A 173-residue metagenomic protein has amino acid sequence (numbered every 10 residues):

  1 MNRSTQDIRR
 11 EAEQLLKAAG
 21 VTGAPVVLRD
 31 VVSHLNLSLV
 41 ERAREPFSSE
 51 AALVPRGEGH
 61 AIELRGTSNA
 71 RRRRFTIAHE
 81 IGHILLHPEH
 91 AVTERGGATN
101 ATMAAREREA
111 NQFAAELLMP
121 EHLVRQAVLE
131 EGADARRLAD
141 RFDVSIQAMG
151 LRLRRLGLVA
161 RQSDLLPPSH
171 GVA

Functional and structural regions predicted by a protein language model:
M1-A173: Active-site hotspot residues in diverse enzymes, especially metal/ion-binding acidic/histidine motifs
